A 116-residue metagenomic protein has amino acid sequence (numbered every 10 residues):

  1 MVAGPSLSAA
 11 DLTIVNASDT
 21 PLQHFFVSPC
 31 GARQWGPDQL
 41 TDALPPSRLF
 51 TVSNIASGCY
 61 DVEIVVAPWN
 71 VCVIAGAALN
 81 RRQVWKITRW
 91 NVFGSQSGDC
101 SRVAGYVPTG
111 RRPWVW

Functional and structural regions predicted by a protein language model:
M1-S8: Hydrophobic h-region of N-terminal signal peptides that target proteins for export in Gram-negative bacteria
A9, T41, V65-S97: Structured interaction patches on ligand/partner-binding surfaces of diverse proteins
L12-P21: Asparagine-centered strand-capping/turn motif at beta-strand->loop junctions
Q23-A32: Short, surface-exposed beta-strand/strand-loop-strand elements in extracellular ectodomains
G31-S57: Intrinsically disordered, low-complexity Pro/Gly/Ser/Thr-rich segments with frequent PxxP/GP/PP motifs and embedded
N91-W116: Compositionally biased low-complexity segments at domain edges in trafficked proteins and select soluble regulators
